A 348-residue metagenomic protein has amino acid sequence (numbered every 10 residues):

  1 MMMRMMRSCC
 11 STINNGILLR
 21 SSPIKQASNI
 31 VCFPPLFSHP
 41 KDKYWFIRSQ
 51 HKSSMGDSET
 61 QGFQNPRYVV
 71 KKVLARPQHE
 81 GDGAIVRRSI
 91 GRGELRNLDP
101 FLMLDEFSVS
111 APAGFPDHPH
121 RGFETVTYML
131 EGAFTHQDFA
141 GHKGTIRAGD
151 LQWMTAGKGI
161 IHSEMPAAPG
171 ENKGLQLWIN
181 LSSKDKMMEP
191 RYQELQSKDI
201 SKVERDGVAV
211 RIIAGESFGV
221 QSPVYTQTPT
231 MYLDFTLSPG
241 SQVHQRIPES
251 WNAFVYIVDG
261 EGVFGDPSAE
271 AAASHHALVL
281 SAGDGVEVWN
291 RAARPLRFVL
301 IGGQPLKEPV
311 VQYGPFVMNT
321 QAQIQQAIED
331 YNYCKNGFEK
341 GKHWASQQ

Functional and structural regions predicted by a protein language model:
M2-Q348: Jelly-roll (double-stranded beta-helix
